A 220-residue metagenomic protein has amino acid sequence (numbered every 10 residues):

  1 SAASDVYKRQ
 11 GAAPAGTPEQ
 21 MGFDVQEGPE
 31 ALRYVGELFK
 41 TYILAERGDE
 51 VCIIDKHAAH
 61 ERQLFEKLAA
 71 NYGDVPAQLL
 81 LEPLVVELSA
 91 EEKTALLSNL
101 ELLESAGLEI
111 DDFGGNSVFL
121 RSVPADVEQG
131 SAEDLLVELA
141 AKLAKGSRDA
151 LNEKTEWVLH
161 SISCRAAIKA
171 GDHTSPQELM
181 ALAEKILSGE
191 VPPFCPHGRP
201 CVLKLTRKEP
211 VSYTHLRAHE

Functional and structural regions predicted by a protein language model:
A2-Q10, T214-H219: Conserved small/polar residues in nucleotide/adenosyl-binding loops
P14-G16, Q20, Q26-R217: Long, charged low-complexity intrinsically disordered regions
